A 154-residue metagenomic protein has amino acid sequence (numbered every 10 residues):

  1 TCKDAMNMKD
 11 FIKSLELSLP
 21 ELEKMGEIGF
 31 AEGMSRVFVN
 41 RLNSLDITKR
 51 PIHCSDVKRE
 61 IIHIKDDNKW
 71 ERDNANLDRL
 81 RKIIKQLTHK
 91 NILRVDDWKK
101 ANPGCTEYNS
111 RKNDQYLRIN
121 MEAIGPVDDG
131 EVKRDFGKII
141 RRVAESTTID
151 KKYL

Functional and structural regions predicted by a protein language model:
T1-L154: Extended amphipathic coiled-coil helices
